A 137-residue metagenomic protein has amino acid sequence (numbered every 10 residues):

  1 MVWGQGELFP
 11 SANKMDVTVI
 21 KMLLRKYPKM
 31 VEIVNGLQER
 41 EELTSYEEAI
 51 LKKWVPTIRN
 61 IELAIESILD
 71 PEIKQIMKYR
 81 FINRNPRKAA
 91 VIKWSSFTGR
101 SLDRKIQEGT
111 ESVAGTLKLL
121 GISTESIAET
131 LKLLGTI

Functional and structural regions predicted by a protein language model:
M1-I68, K88, L117-I137: N-terminal interaction/assembly modules
I68-P86: Short amphipathic alpha helix immediately N-terminal
K74-Q75, R100, R104: Short, solvent-exposed positions on alpha-helices
R80-F81, W94, I106: A general structural motif at alpha-helix termini
R84-S101: Helix-turn-helix DNA-binding module
L102-L120: DNA major-groove recognition helices of helix-turn-helix
